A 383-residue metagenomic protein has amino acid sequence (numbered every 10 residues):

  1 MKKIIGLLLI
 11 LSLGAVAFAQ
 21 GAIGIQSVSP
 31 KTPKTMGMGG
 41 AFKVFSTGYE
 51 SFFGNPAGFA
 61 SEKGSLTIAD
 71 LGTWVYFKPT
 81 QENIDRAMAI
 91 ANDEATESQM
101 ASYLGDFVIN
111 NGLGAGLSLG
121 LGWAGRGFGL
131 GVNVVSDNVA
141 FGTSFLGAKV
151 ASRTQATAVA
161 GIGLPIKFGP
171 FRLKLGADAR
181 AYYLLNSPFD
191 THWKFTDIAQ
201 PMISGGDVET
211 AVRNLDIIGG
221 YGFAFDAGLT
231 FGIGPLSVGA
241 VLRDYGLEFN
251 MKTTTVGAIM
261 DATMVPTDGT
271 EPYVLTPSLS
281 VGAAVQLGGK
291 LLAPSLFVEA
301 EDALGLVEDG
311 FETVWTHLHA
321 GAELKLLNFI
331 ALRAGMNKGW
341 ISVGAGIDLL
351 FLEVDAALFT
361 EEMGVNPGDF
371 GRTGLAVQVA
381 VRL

Functional and structural regions predicted by a protein language model:
I4-L13: Sec-dependent N-terminal signal peptides
L13-A19: Sec/Tat signal peptide C-region and signal peptidase I cleavage site
Q20-L383: Subset of outer-membrane beta-barrel
